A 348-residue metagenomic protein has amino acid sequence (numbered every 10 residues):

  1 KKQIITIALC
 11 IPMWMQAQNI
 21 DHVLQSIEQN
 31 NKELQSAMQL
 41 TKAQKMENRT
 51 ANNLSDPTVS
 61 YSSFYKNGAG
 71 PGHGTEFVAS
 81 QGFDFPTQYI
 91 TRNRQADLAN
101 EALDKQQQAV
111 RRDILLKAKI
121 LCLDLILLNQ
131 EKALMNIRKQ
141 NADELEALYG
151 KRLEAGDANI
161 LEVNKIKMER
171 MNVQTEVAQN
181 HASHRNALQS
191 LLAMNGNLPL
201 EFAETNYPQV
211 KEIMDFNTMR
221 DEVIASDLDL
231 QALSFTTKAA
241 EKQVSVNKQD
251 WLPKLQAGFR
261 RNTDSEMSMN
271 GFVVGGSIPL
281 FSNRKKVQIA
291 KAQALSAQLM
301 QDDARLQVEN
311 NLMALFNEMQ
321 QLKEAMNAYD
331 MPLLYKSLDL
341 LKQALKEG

Functional and structural regions predicted by a protein language model:
K1-I7: Sec-dependent signal peptide recognition, specifically the positively charged N-region followed immediately by
M15-T58, S63, F83, T91 (+4 more regions): Bacterial Sec-pathway N-terminal export signals of envelope proteins
Q29-Q35, K45-D56, F77-Q95, K105-R112 (+6 more regions): A glycine-/polar-enriched beta->alpha junction
S36-N48, V110, I114-I137, E144 (+4 more regions): Amphipathic alpha-helical coiled-coil segments
L40, F64-H73, T236, R260-G271: Solvent-exposed loop/turn segments connecting transmembrane beta-strands in outer-membrane beta-barrel proteins
P57-N67, Y89-T91, L252-T263: Transmembrane beta-strand segments that form the barrel wall of outer-membrane beta-barrel proteins
D113-S226, L315-L322: Periplasmic alpha-helical coiled-coil/stalk elements that build and connect Gram-negative outer-membrane
